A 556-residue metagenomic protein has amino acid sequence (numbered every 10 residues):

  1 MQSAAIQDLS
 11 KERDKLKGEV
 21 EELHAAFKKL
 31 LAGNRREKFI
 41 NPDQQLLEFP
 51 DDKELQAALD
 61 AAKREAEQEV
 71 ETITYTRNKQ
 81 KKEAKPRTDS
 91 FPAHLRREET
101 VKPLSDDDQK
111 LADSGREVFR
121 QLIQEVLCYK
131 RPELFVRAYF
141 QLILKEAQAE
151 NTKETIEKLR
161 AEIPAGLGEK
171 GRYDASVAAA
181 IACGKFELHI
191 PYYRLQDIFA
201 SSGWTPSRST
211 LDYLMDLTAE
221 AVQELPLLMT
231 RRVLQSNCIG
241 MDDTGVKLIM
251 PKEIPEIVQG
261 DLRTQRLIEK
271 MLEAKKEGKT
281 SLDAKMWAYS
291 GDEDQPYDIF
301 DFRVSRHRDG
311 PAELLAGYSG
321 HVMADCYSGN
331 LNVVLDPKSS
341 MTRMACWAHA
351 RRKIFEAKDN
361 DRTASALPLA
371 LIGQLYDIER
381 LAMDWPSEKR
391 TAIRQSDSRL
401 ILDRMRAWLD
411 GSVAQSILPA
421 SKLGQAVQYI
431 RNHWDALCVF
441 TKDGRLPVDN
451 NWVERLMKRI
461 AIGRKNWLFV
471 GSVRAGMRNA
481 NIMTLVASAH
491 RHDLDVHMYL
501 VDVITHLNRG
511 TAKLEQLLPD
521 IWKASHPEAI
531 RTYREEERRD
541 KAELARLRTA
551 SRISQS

Functional and structural regions predicted by a protein language model:
M1, Q7, L23, R131-N237 (+1 more regions): Short, positively charged, Gly/Tyr-enriched micro-motifs that form contact patches at catalytic or ligand/partner
M1-G171, G240-M241, K247, G260-K279 (+2 more regions): Short, flexible loop/hinge motifs at secondary-structure junctions
G33, D108-K110, E146, I181 (+10 more regions): Mobile genetic element proteins and their domesticated derivatives, centered on retroelements and DNA transposons
R87-P92, R96-A112, Y193-E313, G317 (+2 more regions): Gly/Pro-rich turn-and-neighbor structural signature
V118-R120, E154-K158, L248-M250, I257-V258 (+6 more regions): Short helix/loop capping segments that flank catalytic or ligand/cofactor-binding pockets
R172-A179, E187-I190, D298-D336, G476-M483: Structured ligand/cofactor/substrate-binding pocket environments in proteins
C238-I239, C326, L335-A370: Conserved beta-strand -> loop -> alpha-helix junction used to position metal-binding or nucleic-acid-contacting
G317-G320, A324-L331, A370-S556: Acidic/histidine-rich catalytic cores and adjacent linkers of DNA breakage/strand-transfer/modification proteins
